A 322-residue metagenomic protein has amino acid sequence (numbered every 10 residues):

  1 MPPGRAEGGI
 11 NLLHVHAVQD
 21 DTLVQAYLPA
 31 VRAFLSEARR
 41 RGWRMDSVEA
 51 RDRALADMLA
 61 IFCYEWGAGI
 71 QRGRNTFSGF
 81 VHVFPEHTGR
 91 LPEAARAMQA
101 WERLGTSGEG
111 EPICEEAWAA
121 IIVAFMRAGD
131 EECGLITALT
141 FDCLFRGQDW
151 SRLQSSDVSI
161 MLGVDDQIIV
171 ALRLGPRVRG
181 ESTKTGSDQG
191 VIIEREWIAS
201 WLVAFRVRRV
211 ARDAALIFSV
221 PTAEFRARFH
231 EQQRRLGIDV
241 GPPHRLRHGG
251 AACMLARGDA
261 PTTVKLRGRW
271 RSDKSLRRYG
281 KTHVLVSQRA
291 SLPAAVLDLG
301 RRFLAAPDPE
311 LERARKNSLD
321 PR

Functional and structural regions predicted by a protein language model:
L12-G108, A124, G237: N-terminal core-binding DNA-recognition domain of tyrosine recombinases/integrases
Y27, F80, L144, W150 (+3 more regions): Mobile genetic element proteins and their domesticated derivatives, centered on retroelements and DNA transposons
V83-F84, M161-S219: Basic, alpha-helical nucleic-acid-contacting "clamp/cap" segments
A119-G147: Basic, Lys/Arg- and aromatic-enriched nucleic-acid-binding interface segment
T140-I168, A260-L266: Short, charged phosphate-coordinating catalytic segments
V210-A215, R226-L266, L285: Short, basic (Lys/Arg/His-rich) helix/loop patches that form interaction surfaces in the mid-to-C-terminal regions
G268-A294: Catalytic-site neighborhood detector that most strongly recognizes the C-terminal catalytic loop/helix of tyrosine
P293-R322: C-terminal secondary-structure termini that scaffold catalytic or DNA-interacting sites
